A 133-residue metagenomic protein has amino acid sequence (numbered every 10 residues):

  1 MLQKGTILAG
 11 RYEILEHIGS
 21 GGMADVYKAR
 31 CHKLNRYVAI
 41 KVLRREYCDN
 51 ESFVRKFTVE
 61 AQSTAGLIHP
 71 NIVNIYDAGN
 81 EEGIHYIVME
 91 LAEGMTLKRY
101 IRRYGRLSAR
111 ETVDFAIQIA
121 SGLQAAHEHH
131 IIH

Functional and structural regions predicted by a protein language model:
I14-G21, V26: Protein kinase glycine-rich loop
G19, V59, L67-N71, I84 (+1 more regions): Flexible N-lobe loop architecture of eukaryotic-like protein kinase catalytic domains
R30-Y37: Conserved N-lobe loop of protein kinases adjacent to the ATP-binding glycine-rich P-loop
R44-G66: AlphaC helix of the eukaryotic protein kinase fold
A78: Activation-segment/catalytic-loop signature of the eukaryotic protein kinase fold
E82-T96, Y100: Conserved short submotifs of the Hanks-type protein kinase catalytic core that shape the nucleotide-binding pocket
F115-A116: Activation segment signature within eukaryotic-like protein kinase domains
I119-I131: Protein kinase catalytic-loop region centered on the HRD/HxD motif
